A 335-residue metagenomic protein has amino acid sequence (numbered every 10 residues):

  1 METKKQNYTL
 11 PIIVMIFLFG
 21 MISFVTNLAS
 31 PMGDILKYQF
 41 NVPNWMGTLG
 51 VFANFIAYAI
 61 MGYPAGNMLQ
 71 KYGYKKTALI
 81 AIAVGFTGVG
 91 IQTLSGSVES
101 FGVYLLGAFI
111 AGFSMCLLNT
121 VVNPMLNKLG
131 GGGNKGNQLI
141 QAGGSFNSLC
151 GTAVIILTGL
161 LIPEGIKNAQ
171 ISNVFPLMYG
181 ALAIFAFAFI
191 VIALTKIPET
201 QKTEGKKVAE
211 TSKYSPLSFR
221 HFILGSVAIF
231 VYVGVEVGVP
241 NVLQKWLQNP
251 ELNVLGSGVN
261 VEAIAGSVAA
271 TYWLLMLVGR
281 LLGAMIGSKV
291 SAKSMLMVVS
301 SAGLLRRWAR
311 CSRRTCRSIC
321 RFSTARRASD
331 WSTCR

Functional and structural regions predicted by a protein language model:
L10-V42, V122-N123, V239-L247: Extracytoplasmic
A29-S30, P216-A270: Extracytoplasmic gate region of multi-pass secondary transporters
L49-N67, A270-L282: Central cavity-lining transmembrane alpha-helices of secondary-active solute carriers, predominantly the Major
A83-V98, S301-T315: C-terminal ends and interior cores of transmembrane alpha-helices in multi-pass membrane transporters/permeases
F101-L118, R317-S332: Hydrophobic core of transmembrane alpha-helices in multi-pass small-molecule transporters, especially MFS/SLC-type
L105-S145: Cytoplasmic helix-loop-helix junction between adjacent transmembrane helices in 12-TM secondary transporters
G136-T195: Helix-loop-helix hairpin linking two adjacent transmembrane segments in secondary transporters
V290-R335: C-terminal transmembrane helical hairpin of 12-TM major facilitator-type secondary transporters
